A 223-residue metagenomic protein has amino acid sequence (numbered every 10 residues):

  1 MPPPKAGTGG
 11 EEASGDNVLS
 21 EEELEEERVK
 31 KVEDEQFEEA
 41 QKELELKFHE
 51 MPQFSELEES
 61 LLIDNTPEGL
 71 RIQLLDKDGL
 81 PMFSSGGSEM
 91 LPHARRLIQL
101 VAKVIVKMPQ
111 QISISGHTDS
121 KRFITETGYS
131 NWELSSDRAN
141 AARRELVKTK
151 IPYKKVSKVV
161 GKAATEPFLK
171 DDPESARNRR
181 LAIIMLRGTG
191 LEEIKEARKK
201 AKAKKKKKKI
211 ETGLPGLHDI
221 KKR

Functional and structural regions predicted by a protein language model:
M1-L70, D76-P81, L191-R223: Juxtamembrane linker/hinge segments adjacent to a transmembrane helix in small membrane proteins
E38-E43, L75, M82-L97, I105-Q111 (+3 more regions): Periplasmic OmpA-like peptidoglycan-binding domain that tethers envelope proteins to the cell wall
